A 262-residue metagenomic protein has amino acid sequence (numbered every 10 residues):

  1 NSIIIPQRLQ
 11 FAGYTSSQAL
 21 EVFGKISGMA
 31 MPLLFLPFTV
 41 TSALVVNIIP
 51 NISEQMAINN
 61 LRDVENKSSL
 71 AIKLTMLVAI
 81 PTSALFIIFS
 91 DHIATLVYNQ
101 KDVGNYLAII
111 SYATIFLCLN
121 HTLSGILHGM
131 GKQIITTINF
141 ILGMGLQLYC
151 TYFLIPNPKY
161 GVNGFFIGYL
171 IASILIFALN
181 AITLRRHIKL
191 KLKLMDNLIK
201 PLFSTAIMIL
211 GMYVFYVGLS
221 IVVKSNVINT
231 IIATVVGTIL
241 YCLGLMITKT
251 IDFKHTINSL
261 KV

Functional and structural regions predicted by a protein language model:
N1-L33, E54, A94-Y98, K249: Helix-terminus/linker motif at the lipid-water interface of multi-pass membrane proteins
L20, G24, F86-I115: Interfacial segments at transmembrane-helix termini and the short loops linking adjacent helices
F35-I58: Helix-loop junctions and terminal segments of transmembrane helices in multi-pass membrane transport/translocation
K67-I87, I93-L96, N163-I188, L202: Short alpha-helical transmembrane segments in multi-pass integral membrane proteins
Y112-L142, F153: Membrane-interface junctions at transmembrane-helix termini in multi-pass inner-membrane proteins
L123-G131, A181-N197: Alpha-helical transmembrane segments
I135-G161, L175-T183, S204-Y216, V236-L245: Alpha-helical transmembrane segments of multi-pass membrane transporters and transport-associated inner-membrane enzymes
Y213-V262: Membrane-proximal transmembrane or re-entrant/amphipathic helices at the cytosolic face
